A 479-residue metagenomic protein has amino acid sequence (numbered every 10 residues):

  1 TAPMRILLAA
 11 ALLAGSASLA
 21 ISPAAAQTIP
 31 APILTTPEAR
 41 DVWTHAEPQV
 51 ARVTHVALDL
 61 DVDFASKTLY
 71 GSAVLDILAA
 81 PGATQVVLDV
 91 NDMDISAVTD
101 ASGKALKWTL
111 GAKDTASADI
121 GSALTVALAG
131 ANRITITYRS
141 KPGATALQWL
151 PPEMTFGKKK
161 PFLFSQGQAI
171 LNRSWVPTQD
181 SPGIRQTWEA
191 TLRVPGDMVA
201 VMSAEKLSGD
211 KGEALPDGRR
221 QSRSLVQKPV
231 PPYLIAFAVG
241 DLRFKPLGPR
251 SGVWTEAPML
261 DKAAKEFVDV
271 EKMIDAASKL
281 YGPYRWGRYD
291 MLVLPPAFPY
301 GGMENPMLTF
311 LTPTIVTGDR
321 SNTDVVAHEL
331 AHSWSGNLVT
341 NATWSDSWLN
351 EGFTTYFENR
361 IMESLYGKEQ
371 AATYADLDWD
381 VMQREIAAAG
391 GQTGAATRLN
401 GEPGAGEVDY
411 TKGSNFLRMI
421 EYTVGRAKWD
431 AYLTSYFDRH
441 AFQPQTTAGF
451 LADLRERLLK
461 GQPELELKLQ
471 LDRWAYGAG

Functional and structural regions predicted by a protein language model:
T1-I6, S18, A57-D63, N132 (+1 more regions): Intrinsically disordered, low-complexity proline-rich regions
A2, S102-K104, R384, A388: Polar/charged alpha-helical tracts
P3-A25: Gram-negative bacterial Sec-dependent N-terminal signal peptides
M4-L12, L106, T354, L471: Extended hydrophobic/Leu-rich segments
A20-A24, I77, A342, M419: Residues at secondary-structure transition points
A26-G287, E407, Y422-V424: Acidic/His-enriched low-complexity segments
T35, S224, V253-G479: Hydrophobic alpha-helical and helix-loop surface patches within well-folded domains that function as non-catalytic
